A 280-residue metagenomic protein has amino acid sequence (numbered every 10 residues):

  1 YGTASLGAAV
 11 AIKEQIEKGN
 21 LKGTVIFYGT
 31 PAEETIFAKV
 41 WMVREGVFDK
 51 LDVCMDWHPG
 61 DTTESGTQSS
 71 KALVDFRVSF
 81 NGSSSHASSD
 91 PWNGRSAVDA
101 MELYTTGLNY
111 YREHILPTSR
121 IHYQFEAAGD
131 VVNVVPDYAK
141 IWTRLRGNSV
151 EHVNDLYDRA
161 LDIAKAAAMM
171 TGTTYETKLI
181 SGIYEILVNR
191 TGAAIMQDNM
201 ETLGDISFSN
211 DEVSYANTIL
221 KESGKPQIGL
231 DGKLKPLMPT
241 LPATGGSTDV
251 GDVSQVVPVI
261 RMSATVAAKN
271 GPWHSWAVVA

Functional and structural regions predicted by a protein language model:
Y1, D90-G94, V153: Alpha-helix N-cap/helix-initiation motif
Y1, H58, H86, P272-S275: Histidine-centered active-site/metal-ligand motif
Y1-I12: Di-metal (Zn2+ and/or Mg2+/Mn2+) metal-binding site signature of metallo-dependent hydrolases with the MBL/beta-CASP
G2, I36, I186: Loop/helix-junction capping segments adjacent to catalytic residues or to phosphate/diphosphate-binding pockets
L6, G19-P136, R146: Histidine/acidic-residue-rich, glycine-tolerant segments that coordinate divalent metal ions
A11-Q15, G107: Active-site catalytic microenvironments for nucleophilic, acid-base chemistry
E102-A280: Metal-dependent amide/peptide-bond hydrolase catalytic core, centered on the "pita-bread" metallohydrolase fold
